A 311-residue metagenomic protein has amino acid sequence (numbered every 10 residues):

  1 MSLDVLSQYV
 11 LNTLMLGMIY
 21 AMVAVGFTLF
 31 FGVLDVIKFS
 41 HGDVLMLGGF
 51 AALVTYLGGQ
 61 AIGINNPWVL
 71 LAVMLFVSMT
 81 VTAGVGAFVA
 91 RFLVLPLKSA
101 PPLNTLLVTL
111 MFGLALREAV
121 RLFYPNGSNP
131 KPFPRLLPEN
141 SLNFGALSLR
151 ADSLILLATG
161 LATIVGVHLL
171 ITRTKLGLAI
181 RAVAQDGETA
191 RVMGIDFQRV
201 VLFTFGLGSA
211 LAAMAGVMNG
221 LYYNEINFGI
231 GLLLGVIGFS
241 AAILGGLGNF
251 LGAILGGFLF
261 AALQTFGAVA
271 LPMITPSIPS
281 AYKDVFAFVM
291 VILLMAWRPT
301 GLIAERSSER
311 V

Functional and structural regions predicted by a protein language model:
M1-V23, A51, I62-M74, P101-N104 (+4 more regions): Membrane-interfacial amphipathic/re-entrant helices at transmembrane-helix boundaries
S2-I19, L170-K175, V201-G245, T265-A281: Inter-helical junctions in multi-pass inner-membrane proteins, predominant in energy-converting antiporter-like
L6-T55, F88-N104, A242-F250: Single transmembrane alpha-helix segments in multi-pass membrane proteins
I19-F27, S40-Q60, V108, F112 (+4 more regions): Hydrophobic alpha-helical segments within and immediately flanking transmembrane helices of multi-pass membrane proteins
F27, I62-F112, A119, L255-F260 (+2 more regions): Alpha-helical transmembrane segments within multi-pass membrane transporters and channels
V36-F88, E225, A270-S277: Membrane-embedded helix boundary and interhelical linker motif in transport proteins
P96-L97, P102-R173, V200, F266-D284 (+1 more regions): Transmembrane helix-bundle core of multi-pass membrane transporters and related energy-transducing complexes
S148-N227, F250-G256: Helix-loop-helix "hairpin" substructures at the membrane interface of multi-pass membrane proteins
